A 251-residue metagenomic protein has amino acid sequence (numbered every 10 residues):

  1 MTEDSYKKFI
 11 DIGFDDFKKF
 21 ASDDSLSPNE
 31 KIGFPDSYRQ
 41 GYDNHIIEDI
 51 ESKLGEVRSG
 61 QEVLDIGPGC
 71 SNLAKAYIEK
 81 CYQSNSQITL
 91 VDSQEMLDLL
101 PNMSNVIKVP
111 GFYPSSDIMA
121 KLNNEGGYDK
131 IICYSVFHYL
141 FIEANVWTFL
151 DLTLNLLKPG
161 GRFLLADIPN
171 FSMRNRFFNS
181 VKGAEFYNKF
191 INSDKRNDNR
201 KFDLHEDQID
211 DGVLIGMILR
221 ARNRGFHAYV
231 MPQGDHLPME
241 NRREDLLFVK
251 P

Functional and structural regions predicted by a protein language model:
M1-K31: N-terminal, positively charged/glycine-rich alpha-helical extensions of SAM-dependent methyltransferases
K19-L54: Class I SAM-dependent methyltransferase Rossmann-like catalytic core, especially the SAM/SAH-binding loop
G60-G69: Conserved class I S-adenosyl-L-methionine
G69-D117: Class I SAM-dependent methyltransferase SAM/SAH-binding core
I132: A conserved beta-strand element that flanks and buttresses the S-adenosyl-L-methionine
L140-L152: A short, conserved alpha-helix within the catalytic core of class I
G160-I168: Conserved beta-strand signature within the Rossmann-like core of class I S-adenosyl-L-methionine
P169-A221, P232-D235: C-terminal alpha-helical "lid/dimerization" subdomain adjacent to the S-adenosyl-L-methionine
